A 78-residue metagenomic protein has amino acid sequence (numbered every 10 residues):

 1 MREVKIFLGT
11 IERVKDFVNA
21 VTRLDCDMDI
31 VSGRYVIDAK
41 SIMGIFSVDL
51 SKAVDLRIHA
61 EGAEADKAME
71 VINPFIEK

Functional and structural regions predicted by a protein language model:
M1, V31, L50-K52: Short glycine-enriched loop/turn motifs at secondary-structure junctions
M1-F7: Short glycine-/aliphatic-rich beta-strand segments at the starts of folded cytosolic domains
V4, C26-M28, V54-L56: Conserved beta-strand core positions
I6, R34, R57, E61: Glycine- and other small-residue-rich loops at beta-strand/loop junctions that grip anionic moieties
I11-D27, Y35-L50, E70-V71: Amphipathic alpha-helical interaction surfaces in cytosolic regulatory modules
D29-V31, E77-K78: Conserved short beta-strand edge segments in small beta-sheet-based binding/regulatory domains
D49-K78: C-terminal structural segments of small proteins and small subunits
